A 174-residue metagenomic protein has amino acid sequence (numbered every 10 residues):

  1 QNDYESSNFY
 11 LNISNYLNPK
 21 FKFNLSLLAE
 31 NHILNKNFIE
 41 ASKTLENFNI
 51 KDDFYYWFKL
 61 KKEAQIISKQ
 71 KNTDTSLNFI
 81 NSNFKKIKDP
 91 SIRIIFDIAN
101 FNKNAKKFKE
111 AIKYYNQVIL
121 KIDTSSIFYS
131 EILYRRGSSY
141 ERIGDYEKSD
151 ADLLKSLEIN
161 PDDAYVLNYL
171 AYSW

Functional and structural regions predicted by a protein language model:
D3-Y4, F38, T73, F108 (+1 more regions): TPR-repeat structural position
P19, D53-F54, K88-D89, D123 (+2 more regions): Short coil turns that delineate tetratricopeptide repeat
N24, F58-K59, I94, F128 (+2 more regions): TPR alpha-solenoid repeat register
L34-N35, K69, N104, R135-S138 (+1 more regions): Register position in tetratricopeptide repeats
